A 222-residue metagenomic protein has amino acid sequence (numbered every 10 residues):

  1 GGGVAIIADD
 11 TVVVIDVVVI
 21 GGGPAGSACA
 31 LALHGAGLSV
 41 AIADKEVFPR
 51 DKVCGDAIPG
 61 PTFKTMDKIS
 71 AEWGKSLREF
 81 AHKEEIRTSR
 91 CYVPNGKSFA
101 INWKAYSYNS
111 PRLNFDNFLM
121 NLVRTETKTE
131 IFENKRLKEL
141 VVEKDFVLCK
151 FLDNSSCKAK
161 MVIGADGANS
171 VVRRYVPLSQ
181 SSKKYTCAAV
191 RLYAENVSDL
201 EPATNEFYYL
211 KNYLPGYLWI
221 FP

Functional and structural regions predicted by a protein language model:
A5-T11: Ala/Thr-enriched low-complexity intrinsically disordered regions
V12-A25: Beta1/beta-strand and adjacent pyrophosphate-binding region of the FAD-binding site in flavoprotein oxidoreductases
I15, G37, A159-K160: Short, well-ordered alpha-helix to beta-strand connector turns
A28, P61: Short alpha-helical segment within the catalytic ATP-binding CA
H34-C54: Glycine-rich FAD pyrophosphate-binding loop
T62-F63, D67-F118: A conserved beta-strand/loop capping segment in the N-terminal third of enzymes that catalyze redox or closely related
T125-P222: Predominantly flavin-linked oxidoreductase catalytic cores and closely associated redox partners
